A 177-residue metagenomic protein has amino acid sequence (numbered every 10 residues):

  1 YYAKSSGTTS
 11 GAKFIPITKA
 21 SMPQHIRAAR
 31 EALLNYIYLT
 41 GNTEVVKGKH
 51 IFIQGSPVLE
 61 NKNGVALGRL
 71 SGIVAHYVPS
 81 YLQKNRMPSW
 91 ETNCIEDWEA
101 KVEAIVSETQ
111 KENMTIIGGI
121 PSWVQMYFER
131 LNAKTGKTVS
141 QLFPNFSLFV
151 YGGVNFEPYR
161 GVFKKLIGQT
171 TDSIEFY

Functional and structural regions predicted by a protein language model:
Y1-Y177: Active-site phosphate/ATP/adenylate-binding loop shared across adenylate-forming ligases
